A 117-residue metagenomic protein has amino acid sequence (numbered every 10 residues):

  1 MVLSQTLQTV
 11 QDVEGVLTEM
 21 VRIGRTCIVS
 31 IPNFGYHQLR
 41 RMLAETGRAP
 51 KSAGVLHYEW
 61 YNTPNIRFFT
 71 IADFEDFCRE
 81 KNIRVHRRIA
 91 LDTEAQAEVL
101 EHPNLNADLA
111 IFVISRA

Functional and structural regions predicted by a protein language model:
M1, A44-R48, N104-L105: Short, hinge-like loop/turn segments at secondary-structure boundaries
M1-D12, I31-P32: A short SAM/SAH-binding and catalytic strip from SAM-dependent methyltransferases
V10-E14, I71, A97: Structural motif corresponding to alpha-helix initiation and N-cap regions
V10-Q11, R22-R25: Helix-to-beta-strand junctions that scaffold the AdoMet/dcAdoMet cofactor pocket in Class I SAM-dependent enzymes
G15, T26-A53: Conserved class I S-adenosyl-L-methionine
L17-M20: Class I S-adenosylmethionine-dependent transferase superfamily signal
S52, L56-D73: Acceptor-substrate binding/catalytic loop of class I
E75-A117: A C-terminal cap/extension of S-adenosyl-L-methionine-dependent methyltransferases that defines the acceptor-substrate
